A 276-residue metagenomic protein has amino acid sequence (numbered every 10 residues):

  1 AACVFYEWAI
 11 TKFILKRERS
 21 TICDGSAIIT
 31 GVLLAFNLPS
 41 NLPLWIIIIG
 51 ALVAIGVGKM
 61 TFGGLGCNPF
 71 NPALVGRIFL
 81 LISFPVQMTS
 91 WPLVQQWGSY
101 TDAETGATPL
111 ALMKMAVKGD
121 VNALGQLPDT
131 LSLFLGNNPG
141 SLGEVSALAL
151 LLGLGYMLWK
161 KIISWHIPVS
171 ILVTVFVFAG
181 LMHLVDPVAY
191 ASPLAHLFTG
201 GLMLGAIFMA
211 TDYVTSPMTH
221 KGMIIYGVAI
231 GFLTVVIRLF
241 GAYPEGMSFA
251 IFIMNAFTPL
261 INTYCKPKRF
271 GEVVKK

Functional and structural regions predicted by a protein language model:
A1, N41-G50, G136-A147, Y190-L202: Structural signature of hydrophobic alpha-helical transmembrane segments
A2-W8, L52-T61, R77-I82, T174-A179 (+2 more regions): Alpha-helical transmembrane segments and their membrane-interface exit regions
C3, A27-A35, A51-G58, L148-Y156 (+3 more regions): Hydrophobic, membrane-inserted alpha-helices
C3-E18, I55-G66, L152-K161, I207-S216: C-terminal ends of transmembrane helices
I22, S26-A27, V32-D102: Membrane-interface helix-loop-helix junctions at boundaries between adjacent transmembrane segments
G66, F70-L151: Long hydrophobic alpha-helical segments that form multi-pass transmembrane helix bundles in integral membrane proteins
P69-A73, P193-G200, M223, A242-M254: Loop-to-transmembrane alpha-helix initiation sites
L239-K276: Cytosolic-side transmembrane-helix boundaries in multi-pass membrane proteins
